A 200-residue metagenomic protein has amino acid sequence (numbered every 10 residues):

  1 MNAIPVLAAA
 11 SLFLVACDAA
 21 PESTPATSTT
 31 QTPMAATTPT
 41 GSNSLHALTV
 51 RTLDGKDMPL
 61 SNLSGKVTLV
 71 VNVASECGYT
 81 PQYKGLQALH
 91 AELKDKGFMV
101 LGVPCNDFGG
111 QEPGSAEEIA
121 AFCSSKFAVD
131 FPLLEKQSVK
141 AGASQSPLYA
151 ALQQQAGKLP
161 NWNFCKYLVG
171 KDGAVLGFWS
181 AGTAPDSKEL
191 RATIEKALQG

Functional and structural regions predicted by a protein language model:
N2-A8: Sec-dependent signal peptide recognition, specifically the positively charged N-region followed immediately by
L14-A16: C-terminal motif of bacterial Sec signal peptides marking the signal peptidase cleavage site
D18-A20: Bacterial signal peptide processing site
S28-S61: N-terminal "domain-start" segment that seeds a small globular fold
G65-T68, K94-M99, F127-P132, N163 (+1 more regions): Loop/turn elements at helix/coil->beta-strand transitions in domains of secreted/extracellular proteins
Y79-Q145: Structural microenvironment flanking redox-active thiols in thiol-disulfide oxidoreductases
P147-G200: Thiol-/selenol-based redox modules, centered on thioredoxin-like and closely related oxidoreductase domains
